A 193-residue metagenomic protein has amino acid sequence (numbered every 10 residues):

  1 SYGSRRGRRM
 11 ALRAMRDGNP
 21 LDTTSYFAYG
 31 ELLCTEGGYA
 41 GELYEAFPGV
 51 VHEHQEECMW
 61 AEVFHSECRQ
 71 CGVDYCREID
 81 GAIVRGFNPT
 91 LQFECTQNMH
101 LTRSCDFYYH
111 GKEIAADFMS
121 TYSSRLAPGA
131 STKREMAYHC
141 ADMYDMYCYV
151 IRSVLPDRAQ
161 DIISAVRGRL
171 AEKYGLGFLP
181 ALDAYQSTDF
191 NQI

Functional and structural regions predicted by a protein language model:
S1-V51, M59-E78, L91-D106, H110-I193: N-terminal accessory segment detector
